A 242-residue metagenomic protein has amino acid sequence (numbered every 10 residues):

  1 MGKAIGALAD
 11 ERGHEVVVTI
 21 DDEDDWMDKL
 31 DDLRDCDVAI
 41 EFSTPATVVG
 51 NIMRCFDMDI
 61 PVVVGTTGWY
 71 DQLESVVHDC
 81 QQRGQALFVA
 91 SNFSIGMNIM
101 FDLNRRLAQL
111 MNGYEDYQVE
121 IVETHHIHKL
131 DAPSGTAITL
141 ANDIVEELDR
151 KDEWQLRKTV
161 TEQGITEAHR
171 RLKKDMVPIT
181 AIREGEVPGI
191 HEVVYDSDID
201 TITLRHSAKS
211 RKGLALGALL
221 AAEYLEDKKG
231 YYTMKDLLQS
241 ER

Functional and structural regions predicted by a protein language model:
M1-I5, T47-V48, Q72-L73, M97-M100: Short glycine/serine/threonine-rich phosphate/pyrophosphate-binding segments that cradle anionic phosphate groups
G2-L33, G113-R242: C-terminal substrate-binding/catalytic lobe of Rossmann-fold NAD(P)-dependent oxidoreductases
V16, V62-V63, A86-L87: Hydrophobic beta-strand scaffold residues
D21-D22, T67-W69, N92-S94, T124-H126: Short, ordered loop/turn segments at secondary-structure junctions
L30-V38, F42-T66, L73-D79: Rossmann-fold NAD(P) dinucleotide-binding segment
I40, G65-T66, N92, K129 (+2 more regions): Glycine- and other small-residue-rich loops at beta-strand/loop junctions that grip anionic moieties
M53, D57, T66-V89, I95-Q109: Rossmann-fold NAD(P)-binding glycine/threonine-rich loop
